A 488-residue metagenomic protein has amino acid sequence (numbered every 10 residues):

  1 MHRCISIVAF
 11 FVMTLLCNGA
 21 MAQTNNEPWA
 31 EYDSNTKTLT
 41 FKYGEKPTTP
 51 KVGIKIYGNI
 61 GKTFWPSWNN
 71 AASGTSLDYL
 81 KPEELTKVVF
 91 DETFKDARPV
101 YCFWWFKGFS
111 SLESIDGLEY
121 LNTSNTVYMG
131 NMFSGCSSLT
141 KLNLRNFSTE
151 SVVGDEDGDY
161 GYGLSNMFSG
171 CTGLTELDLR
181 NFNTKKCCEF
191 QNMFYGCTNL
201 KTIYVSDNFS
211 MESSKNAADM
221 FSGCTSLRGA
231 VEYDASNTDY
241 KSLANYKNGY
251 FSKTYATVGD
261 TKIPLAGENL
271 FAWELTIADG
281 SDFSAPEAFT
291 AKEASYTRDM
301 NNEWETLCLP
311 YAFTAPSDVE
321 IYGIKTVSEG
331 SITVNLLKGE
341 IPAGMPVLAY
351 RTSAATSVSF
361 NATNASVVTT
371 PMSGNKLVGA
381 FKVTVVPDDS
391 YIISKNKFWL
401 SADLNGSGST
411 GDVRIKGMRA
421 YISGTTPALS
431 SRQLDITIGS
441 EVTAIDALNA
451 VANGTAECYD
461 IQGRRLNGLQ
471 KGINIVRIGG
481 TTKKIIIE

Functional and structural regions predicted by a protein language model:
M1-Q23: Sec-dependent, cleavable N-terminal signal peptides
N18, E441-E488: C-terminal outer-membrane/trafficking sorting elements
Q23-E27, G223-G267: Extracellular/surface-exposed low-complexity segments
T38-P99, W104, N146-D157: LRR flanking "cap" motifs
L39, E83-A97, S110-V127, S137-Y160 (+3 more regions): Structural signature of tandem-repeat unit edges
E83, G108-L112, S134-L139, S169-E176 (+5 more regions): Extracellular beta-strand-rich, repetitive "passenger/adhesive" scaffolds that bind or process carbohydrates
Y101-W105, N125-S134, Y162-S169, C188-Y195 (+1 more regions): Consensus positions within tandem repeat domains that build extended binding/scaffold surfaces
Y255-S317, L336-K397, A402-N405, S409-T410 (+2 more regions): A short, polar beta-strand/turn micro-motif
